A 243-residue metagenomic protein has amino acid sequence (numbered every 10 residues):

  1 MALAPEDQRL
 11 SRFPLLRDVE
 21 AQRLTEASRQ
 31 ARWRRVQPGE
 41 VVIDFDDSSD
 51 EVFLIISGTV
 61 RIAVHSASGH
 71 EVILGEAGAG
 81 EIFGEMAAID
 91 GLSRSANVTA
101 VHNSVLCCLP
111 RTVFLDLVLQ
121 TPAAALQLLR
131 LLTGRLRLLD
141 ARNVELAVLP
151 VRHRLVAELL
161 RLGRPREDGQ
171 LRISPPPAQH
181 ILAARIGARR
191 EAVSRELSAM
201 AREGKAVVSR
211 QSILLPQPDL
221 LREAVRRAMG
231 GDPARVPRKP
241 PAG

Functional and structural regions predicted by a protein language model:
M1-P38, A87-A88: Cyclic nucleotide-binding regulatory module and flanking cytosolic helices
P14-L15, R35, E40-H102: Cyclic nucleotide-binding regulatory domains
R23, R29, G75-T133, R137: Cyclic-nucleotide recognition modules
V101, L119-R190: Polybasic "coupling" helices that flank or enter modular domains
A178, S212-G231: Short, cationic-aromatic polyanion-contact patches
A199-A201: Basic amphipathic alpha-helical segments that dock to polyanions
G204: Glycine-centered, phosphate/nucleic-acid-interacting loop/turn motifs that mediate DNA/RNA or nucleotide
